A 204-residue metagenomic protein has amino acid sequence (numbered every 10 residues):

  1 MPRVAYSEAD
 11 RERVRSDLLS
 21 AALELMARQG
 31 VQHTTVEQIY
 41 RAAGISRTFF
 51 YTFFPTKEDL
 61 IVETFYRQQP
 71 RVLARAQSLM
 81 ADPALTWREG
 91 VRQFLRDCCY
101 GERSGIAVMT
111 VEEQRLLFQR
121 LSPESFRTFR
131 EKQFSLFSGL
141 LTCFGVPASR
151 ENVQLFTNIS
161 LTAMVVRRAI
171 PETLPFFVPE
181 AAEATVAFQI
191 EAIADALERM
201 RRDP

Functional and structural regions predicted by a protein language model:
M1-P2, S135-V146, T162-P204: C-terminal peripheral helix-coil segments that are non-catalytic and often amphipathic
M1-Q29, Q38, A42: Basic, helix-initiating cap at the start of DNA-binding domains
V14, K57, T64, Q68 (+7 more regions): Hydrophobic/aromatic residues within well-ordered alpha-helical segments
D17, A21-R28, R71-L79, I159 (+1 more regions): Solvent-exposed, amphipathic alpha-helical segments
L25-D59, E63: Helix-turn-helix
E63, Q77-S104, F156-T157: Hydrophobic alpha-helical connector segments
P70-Q77, Q119-V146, E151-N158, E180 (+2 more regions): Amphipathic alpha-helical packing segments from all-alpha helical-bundle domains
E89, C99-E124, S138, R168-F176: Amphipathic alpha-helical segments used for helix-helix packing
